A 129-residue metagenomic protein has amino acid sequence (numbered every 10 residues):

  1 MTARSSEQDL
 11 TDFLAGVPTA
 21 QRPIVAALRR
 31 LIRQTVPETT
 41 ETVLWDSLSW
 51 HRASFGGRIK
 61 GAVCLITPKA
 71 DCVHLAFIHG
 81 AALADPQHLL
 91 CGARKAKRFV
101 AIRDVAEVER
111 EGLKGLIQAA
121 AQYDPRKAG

Functional and structural regions predicted by a protein language model:
M1-G129: Charge-dense, helix-prone N-terminal extensions
